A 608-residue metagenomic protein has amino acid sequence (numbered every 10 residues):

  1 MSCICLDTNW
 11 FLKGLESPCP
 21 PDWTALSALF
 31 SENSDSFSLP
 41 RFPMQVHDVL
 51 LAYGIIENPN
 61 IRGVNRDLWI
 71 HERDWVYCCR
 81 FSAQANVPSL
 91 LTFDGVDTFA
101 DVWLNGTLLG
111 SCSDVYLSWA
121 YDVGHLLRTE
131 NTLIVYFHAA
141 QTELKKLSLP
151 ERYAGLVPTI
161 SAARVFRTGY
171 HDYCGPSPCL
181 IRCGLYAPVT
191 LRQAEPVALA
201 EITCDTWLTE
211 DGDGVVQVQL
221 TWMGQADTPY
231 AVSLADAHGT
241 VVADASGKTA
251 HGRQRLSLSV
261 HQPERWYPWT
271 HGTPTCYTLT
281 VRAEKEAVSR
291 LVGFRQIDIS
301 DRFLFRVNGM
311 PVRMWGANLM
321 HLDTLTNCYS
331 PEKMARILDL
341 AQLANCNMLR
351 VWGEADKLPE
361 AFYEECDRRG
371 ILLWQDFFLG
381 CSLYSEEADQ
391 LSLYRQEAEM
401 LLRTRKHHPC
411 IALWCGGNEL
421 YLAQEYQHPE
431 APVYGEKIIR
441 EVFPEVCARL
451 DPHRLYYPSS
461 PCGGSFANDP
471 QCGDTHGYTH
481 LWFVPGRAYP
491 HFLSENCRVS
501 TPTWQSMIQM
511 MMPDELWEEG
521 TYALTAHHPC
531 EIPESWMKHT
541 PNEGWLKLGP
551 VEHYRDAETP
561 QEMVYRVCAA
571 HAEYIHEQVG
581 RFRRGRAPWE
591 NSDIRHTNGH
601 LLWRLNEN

Functional and structural regions predicted by a protein language model:
M1-Q45: Hydrophobic alpha-helical membrane-insertion signals
I4, T8-P18, R41, D67 (+5 more regions): Accessory beta-strand-rich segments of carbohydrate-active enzymes
L12-G14, I181-G184, W414, C447 (+1 more regions): Substrate-binding clefts and catalytic carboxylate motifs of secreted carbohydrate-active enzymes
I56-R80, P88-T92, D97-W103, G110 (+5 more regions): Active-site-adjacent substrate/metal-binding segments within catalytic domains of carbohydrate-active enzymes
G106, V189, Y277, G309 (+3 more regions): Conserved, mostly hydrophobic/aromatic
H125-T132, Q219-D301: Extended acidic/polar, glycine-enriched regions that form or flank non-catalytic beta-rich accessory modules
S177, A200-C204, L402-T525: Active-site region of glycoside hydrolase catalytic domains
E195-G224: Surface beta-strand/loop "capping" patches
